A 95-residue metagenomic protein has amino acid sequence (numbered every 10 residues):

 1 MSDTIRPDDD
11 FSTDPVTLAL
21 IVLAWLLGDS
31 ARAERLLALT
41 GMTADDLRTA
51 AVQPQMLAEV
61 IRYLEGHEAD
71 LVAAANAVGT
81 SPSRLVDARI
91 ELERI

Functional and structural regions predicted by a protein language model:
M1-I95: Metal- and O2-centered redox machinery and metal/ROS homeostasis
